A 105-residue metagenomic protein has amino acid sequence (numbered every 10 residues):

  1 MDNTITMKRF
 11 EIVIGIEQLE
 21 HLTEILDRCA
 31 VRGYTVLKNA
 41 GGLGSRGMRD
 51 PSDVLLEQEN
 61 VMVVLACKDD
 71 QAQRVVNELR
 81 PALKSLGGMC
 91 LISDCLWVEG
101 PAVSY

Functional and structural regions predicted by a protein language model:
M1-Y105: Positively charged, small/polar-rich N-terminal and surface patches that mediate targeting and assembly and bind
